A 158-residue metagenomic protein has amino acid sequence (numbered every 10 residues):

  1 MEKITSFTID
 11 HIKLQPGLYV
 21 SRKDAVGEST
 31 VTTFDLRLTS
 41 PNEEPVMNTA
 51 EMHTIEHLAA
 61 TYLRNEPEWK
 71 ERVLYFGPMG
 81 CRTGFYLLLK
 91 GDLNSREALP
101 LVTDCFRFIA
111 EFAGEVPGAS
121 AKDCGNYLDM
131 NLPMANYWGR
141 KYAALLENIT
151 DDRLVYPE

Functional and structural regions predicted by a protein language model:
M1-N42, E158: Non-catalytic terminal extensions that flank enzyme cores
L18-V20, V73-P78: Generic structural motif
V31-R64, Y75: Active/ligand-binding-proximal structured segments within catalytic/core domains that scaffold catalytic residues
H57-N65, P100-T103, R107: A broad, structural surface signal
E66-E71: Active-site palm subdomain of RNA-directed nucleic acid polymerases
F76-N148: Active-site-adjacent, His/Asp/Glu-enriched structural segments that form or flank metal-binding and acid/base networks
A144-E158: Histidine-acidic residue clusters that define the catalytic metal-binding segment of zinc metallopeptidase domains
